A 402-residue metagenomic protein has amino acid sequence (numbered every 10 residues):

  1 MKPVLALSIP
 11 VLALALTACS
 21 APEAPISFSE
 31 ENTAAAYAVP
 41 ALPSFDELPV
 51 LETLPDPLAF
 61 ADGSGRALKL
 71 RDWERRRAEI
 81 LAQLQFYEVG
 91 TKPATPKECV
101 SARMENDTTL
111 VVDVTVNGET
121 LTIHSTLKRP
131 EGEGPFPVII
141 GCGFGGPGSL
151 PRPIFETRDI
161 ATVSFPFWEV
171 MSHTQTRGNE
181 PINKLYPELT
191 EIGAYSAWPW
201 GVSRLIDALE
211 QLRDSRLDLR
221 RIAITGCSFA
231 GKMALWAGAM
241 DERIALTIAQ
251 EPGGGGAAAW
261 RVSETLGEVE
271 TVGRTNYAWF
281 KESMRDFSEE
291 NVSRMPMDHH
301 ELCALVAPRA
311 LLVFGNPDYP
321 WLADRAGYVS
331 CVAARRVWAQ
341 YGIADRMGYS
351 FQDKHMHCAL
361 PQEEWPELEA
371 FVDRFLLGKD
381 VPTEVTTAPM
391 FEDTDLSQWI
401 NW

Functional and structural regions predicted by a protein language model:
M1-I9: Bacterial N-terminal signal peptides that target proteins for export
L16-A18: C-terminal motif of bacterial Sec signal peptides marking the signal peptidase cleavage site
S20-P22: Bacterial signal peptide processing site
P25-H124, R129-G134, A307-L311, N316-W402: Alpha/beta-hydrolase-fold serine-hydrolase catalytic core, especially in secreted/extracellular enzymes
P135-I139, T157-T162, L219-R221, E242-L246 (+2 more regions): Loop/turn elements at helix/coil->beta-strand transitions in domains of secreted/extracellular proteins
G141-R213, G253-V262: Cap/lid segment of the alpha/beta-hydrolase catalytic domain
L205-E268: Primarily recognizes the serine-hydrolase "nucleophile elbow" in alpha/beta-hydrolase and SGNH/GDSL folds
E251-L302, A323-C331, A339-A344: Mobile cap/lid helix-loop segments that gate and shape the active-site cleft of serine hydrolases
